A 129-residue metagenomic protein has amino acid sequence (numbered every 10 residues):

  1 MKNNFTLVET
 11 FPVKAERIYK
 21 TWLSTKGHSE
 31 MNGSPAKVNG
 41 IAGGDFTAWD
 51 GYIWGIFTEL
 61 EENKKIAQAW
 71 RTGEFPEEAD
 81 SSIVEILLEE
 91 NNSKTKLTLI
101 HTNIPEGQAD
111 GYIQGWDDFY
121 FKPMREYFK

Functional and structural regions predicted by a protein language model:
M1-K37: Hydrophobic ligand-binding cavity/cleft-lining segments
T6, V13, G44-W49, G111: Alpha-helical scaffold segments that form or flank carboxylate-/histidine-based iron centers
I18-Y19, H28, F46, F57 (+4 more regions): Hydrophobic pocket/interface hotspot
W22, N32, E61, W70 (+1 more regions): Short, flexible helix/strand-to-coil boundary loops that buttress conserved ligand/catalytic motifs in alpha/beta
S29, T47, G51-N92, T102: Hydrophobic-ligand binding "helix-grip"
S34-I41, A48-W49: A solvent-exposed, acidic/Ser-Thr-rich amphipathic alpha-helical stretch
V38, F75-E78, Q108: Short glycine/serine/proline-enriched coil/turn segments at secondary-structure junctions
N103-K129: A conserved amphipathic terminal alpha-helix motif
